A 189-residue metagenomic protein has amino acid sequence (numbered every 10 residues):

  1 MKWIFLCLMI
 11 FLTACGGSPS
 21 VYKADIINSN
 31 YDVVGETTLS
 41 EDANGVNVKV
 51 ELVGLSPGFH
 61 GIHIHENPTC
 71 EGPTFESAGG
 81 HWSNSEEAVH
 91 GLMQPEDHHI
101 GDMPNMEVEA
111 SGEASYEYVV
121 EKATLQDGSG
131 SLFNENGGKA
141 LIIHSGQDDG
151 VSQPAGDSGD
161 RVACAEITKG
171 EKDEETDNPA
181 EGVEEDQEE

Functional and structural regions predicted by a protein language model:
M1-L8: Positively charged n-region of N-terminal signal peptides that target proteins for export
F11-A14: C-terminal motif of bacterial Sec signal peptides marking the signal peptidase cleavage site
G16-F59, I64-E189: N-terminal leader/targeting pre-sequences
